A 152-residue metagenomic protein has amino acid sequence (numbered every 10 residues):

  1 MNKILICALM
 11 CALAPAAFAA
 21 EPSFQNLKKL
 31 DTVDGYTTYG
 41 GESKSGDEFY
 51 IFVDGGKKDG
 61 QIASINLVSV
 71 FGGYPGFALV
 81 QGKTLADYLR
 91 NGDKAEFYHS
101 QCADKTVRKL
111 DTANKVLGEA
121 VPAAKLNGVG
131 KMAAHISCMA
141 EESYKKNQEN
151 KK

Functional and structural regions predicted by a protein language model:
I4-A14: Sec-dependent N-terminal signal peptides
A20-K152: N-terminal secretory-pathway/extracellular module detecting exported/lumenal segments and adjacent signal-anchor/first
